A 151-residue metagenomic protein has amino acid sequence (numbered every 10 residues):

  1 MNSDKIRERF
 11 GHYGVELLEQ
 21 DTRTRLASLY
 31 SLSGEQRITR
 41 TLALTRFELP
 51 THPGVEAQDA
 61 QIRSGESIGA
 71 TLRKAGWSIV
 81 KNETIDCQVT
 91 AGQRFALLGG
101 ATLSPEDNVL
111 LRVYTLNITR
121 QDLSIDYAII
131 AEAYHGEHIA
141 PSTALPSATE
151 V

Functional and structural regions predicted by a protein language model:
M1-V151: Composition-driven recognition of glycine/serine/threonine/acidic- and proline-rich low-complexity segments and repeats
